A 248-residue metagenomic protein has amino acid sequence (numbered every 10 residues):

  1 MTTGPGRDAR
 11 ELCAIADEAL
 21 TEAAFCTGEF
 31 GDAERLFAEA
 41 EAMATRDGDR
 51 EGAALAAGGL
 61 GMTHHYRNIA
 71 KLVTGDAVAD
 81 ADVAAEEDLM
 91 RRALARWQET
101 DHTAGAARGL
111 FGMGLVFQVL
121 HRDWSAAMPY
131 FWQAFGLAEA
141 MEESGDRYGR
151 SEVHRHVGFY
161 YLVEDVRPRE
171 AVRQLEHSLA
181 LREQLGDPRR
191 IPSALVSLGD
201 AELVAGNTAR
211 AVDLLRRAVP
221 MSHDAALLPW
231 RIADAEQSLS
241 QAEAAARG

Functional and structural regions predicted by a protein language model:
M1-D80, V219, L228, A235-Q241 (+1 more regions): Flexible inter-repeat linkers and adjacent short helices within tandem amphipathic alpha-helical repeat scaffolds
G4, F37, A44, W97 (+4 more regions): Eukaryotic all-alpha helical interaction scaffolds
R7, L12, D32, G52 (+7 more regions): Structural signature of alpha-solenoid helical repeat junctions
A14-C26, G52-Y66, A104-V119, Y148-F159 (+2 more regions): Conserved alpha-helical positions within TPR/SEL1-like repeat arrays
A19-D32, H64-E86, L115-M128, Y161-E170 (+2 more regions): Short coil/turn connectors between adjacent alpha-helices in alpha-solenoid helical repeat scaffolds
A33, E39-A40, E86-A93, G112-M113 (+6 more regions): Tetratricopeptide repeat
G145-E176, A180-E183, R189: Alpha-helical adaptor scaffolds
E170-Q237: Ankyrin-repeat and related helical/solenoid repeat scaffolds used for protein-protein interactions
